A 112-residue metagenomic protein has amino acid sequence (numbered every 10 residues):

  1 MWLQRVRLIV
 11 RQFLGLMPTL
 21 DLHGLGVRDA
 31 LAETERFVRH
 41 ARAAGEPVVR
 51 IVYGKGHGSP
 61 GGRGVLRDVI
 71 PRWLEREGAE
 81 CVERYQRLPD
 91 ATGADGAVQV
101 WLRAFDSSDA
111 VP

Functional and structural regions predicted by a protein language model:
M1-P112: Long, charged, low-complexity intrinsically disordered regions
